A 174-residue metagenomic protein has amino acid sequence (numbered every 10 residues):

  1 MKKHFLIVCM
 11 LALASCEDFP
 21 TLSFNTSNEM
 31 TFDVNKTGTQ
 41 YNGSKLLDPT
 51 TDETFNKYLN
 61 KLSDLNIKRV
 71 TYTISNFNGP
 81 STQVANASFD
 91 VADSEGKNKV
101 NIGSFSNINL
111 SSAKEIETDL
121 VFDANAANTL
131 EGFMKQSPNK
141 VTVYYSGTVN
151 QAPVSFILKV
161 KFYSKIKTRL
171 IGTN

Functional and structural regions predicted by a protein language model:
M1-H4: Positively charged n-region of N-terminal signal peptides that target proteins for export
A12-S15: C-terminal motif of bacterial Sec signal peptides marking the signal peptidase cleavage site
E17-P20: Bacterial signal peptide processing site
T26-F32: Juxtamembrane extracytosolic/periplasmic "stalk" immediately C-terminal to the first targeting helix
K36-N86: Post-signal-peptide N-terminal segment of Sec-exported extracytoplasmic proteins
Y72, G147-N174: Exposed low-complexity, polar/acidic, P/S/T/G-rich flexible segments that act as propeptides, protease-susceptible
N86-G132: Beta-strand-rich interaction/scaffold domains
A113-K159: Cysteine-clustered segments with highest specificity for TGF-beta superfamily mature ligands
